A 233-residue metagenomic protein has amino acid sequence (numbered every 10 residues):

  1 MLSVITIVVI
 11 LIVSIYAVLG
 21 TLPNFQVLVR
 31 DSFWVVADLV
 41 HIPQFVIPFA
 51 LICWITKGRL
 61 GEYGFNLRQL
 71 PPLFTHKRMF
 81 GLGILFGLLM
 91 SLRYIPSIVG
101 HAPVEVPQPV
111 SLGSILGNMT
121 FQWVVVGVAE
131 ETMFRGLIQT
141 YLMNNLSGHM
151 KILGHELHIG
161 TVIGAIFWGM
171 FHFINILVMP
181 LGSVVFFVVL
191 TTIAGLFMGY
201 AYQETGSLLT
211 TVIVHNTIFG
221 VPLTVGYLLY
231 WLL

Functional and structural regions predicted by a protein language model:
M1-L60, Q108-L112: Alpha-helical transmembrane segments in multi-pass membrane proteins
M1-V8, F33-F45, T75-L82, S114-M119 (+4 more regions): Residue-level signature of transmembrane alpha-helical entry/exit and packing/kink sites in multi-pass membrane
M1-Y16, H41-F45, R68, A102 (+6 more regions): Residue-level signal for functionally critical sites in structured catalytic/ligand-binding pockets
V13, V46, L60-E62, G83 (+4 more regions): Generic intrinsically disordered, low-complexity segments enriched for polar/acidic and small residues
I15, L19, P48-T56, M90-Y94 (+2 more regions): Structural signal for membrane-spanning alpha-helices in multi-pass inner-membrane proteins, emphasizing helix cores
G20, C53, I98, E204-G206 (+1 more regions): Generic alpha-helical secondary structure signal
F25-D38, L60-A129, M143-K151, L232: Juxtamembrane helix-loop-helix connectors linking adjacent transmembrane helices in multi-pass membrane enzymes
L88, S114-L233: Transmembrane helix-loop-helix hairpins at the membrane interface of multi-pass integral membrane proteins
